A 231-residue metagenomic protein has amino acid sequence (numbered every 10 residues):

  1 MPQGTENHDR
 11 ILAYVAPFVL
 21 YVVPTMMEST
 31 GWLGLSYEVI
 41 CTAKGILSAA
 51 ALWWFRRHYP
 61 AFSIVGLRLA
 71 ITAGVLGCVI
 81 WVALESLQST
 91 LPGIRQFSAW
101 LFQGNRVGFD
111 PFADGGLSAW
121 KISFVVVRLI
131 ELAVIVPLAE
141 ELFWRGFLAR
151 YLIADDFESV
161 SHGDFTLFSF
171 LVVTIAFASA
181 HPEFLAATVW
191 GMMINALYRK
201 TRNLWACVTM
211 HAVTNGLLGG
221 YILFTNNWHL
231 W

Functional and structural regions predicted by a protein language model:
M1-H8: Short, Lys/Arg-rich, polar N-terminal cytosolic tail immediately upstream of the first transmembrane signal-anchor
H8-V79: Alpha-helical transmembrane segments in multi-pass membrane proteins
L20-E28, L76-G77, W81, E85 (+4 more regions): Alpha-helical transmembrane segments of multipass membrane proteins
T30-L33, R56-P60, S89-I94, H181-P182 (+1 more regions): Transmembrane helix-loop junctions in multipass membrane proteins, especially transporters and channels
L33, W54-F55, V82, L101 (+3 more regions): Short linear interaction motif-like sites in intrinsically disordered regions of transcription factors
P60-V136, A149-D164, W228: Juxtamembrane helix-loop-helix connectors linking adjacent transmembrane helices in multi-pass membrane enzymes
L117-W231: Transmembrane helix-loop-helix hairpins at the membrane interface of multi-pass integral membrane proteins
